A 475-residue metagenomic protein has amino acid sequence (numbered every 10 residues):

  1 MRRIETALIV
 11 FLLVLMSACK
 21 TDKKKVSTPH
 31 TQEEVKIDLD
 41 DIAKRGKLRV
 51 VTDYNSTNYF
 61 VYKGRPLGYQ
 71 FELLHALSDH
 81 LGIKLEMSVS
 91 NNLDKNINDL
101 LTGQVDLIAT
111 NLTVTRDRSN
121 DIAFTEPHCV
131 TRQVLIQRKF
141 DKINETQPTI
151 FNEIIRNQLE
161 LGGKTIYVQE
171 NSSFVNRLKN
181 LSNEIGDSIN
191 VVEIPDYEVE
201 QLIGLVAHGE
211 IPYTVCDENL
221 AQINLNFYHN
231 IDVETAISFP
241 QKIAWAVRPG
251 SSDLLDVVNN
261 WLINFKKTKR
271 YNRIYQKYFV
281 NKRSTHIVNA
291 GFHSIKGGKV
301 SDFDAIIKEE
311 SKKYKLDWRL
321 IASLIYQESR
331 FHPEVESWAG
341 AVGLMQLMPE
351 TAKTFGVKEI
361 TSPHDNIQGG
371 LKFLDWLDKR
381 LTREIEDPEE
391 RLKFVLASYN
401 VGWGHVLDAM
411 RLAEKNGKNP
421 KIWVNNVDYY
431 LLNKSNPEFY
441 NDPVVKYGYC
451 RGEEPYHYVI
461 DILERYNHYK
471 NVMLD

Functional and structural regions predicted by a protein language model:
L15-A18: C-terminal motif of bacterial Sec signal peptides marking the signal peptidase cleavage site
T21-N120, V191-D196, V258: Extracytoplasmic small-molecule ligand-binding "clamshell" domains of the periplasmic binding protein/Venus flytrap
K24-E33, G68-H80, Q137-S173, L220 (+3 more regions): Extended ligand-binding regions for polar small-molecule ligands
T31, Y54, P127-Q137, D141-N144 (+4 more regions): Periplasmic-binding protein-like
D94, N98-L101, T110-D121, K179-E184 (+4 more regions): A ligand-binding cleft/hinge motif common to bilobed small-molecule-binding domains
K282-F331, H364-I367, L381-I385, L474-D475: Export/targeting segments at the very N-terminus of extracytoplasmic proteins
E334-K358, P363-W376, I462: Substrate-binding/active-site groove segments that recognize and process beta-1,4-linked N-acetyl-hexosamine
E390-H468: Catalytic and substrate-binding regions of cell-wall glycan-acting enzymes that process beta-1,4-linked
